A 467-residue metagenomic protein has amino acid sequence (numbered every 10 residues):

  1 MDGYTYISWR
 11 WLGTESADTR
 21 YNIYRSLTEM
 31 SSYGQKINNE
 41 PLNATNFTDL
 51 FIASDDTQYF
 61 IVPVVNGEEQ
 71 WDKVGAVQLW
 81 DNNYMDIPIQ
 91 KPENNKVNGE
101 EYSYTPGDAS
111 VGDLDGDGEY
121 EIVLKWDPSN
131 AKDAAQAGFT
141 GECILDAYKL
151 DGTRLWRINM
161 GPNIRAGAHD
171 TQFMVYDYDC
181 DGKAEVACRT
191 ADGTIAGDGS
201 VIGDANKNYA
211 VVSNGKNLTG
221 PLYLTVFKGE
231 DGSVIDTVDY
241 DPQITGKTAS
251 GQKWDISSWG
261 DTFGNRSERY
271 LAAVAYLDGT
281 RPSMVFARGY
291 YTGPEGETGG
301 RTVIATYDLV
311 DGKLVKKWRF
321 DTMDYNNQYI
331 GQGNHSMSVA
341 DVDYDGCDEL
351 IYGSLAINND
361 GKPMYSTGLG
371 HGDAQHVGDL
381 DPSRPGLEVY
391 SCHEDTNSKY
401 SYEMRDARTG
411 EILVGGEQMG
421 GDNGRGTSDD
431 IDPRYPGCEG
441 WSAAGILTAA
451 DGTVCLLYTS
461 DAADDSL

Functional and structural regions predicted by a protein language model:
W11, S16-D55: Recognizes extended acidic, P/S/T-rich segments that occur within or adjacent to Ig-like beta-sandwich modules
A53-N66: Beta-strand-rich modules
N66-D81: Extracellular fibronectin type III
P88-G99, N159-R165, I235-T262, R319-Y329: Surface-exposed loop and turn segments in beta-propeller and other repeat-based domains that flank or scaffold
G107-L114, T171-D179, L271-L277, S336-V342 (+3 more regions): Beta-propeller blade termini
G116-W126, C180-R189, G279-A287, D345-I351 (+2 more regions): Acidic/hydrophobic-patterned starts of short beta strands in beta-sheet-rich repeat architectures
K125-G141, R189-L218, G289-T298: Short, conserved, GDST-rich strand-edge loop motifs in beta-rich repeat architectures
Y458-D465: Conserved small/polar residues in nucleotide/adenosyl-binding loops
